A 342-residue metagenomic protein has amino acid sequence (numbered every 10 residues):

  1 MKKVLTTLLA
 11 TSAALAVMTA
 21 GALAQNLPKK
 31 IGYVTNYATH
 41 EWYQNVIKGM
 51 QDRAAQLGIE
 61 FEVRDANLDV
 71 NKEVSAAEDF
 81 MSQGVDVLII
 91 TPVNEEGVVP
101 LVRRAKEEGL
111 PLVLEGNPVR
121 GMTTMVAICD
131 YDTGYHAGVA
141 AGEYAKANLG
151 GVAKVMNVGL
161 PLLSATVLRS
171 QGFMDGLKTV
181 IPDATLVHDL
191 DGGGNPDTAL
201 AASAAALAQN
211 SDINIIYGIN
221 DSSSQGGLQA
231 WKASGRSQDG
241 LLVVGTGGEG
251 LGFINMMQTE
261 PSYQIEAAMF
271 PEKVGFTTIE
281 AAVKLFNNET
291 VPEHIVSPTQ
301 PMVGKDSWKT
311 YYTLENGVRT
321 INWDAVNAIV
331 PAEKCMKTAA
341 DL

Functional and structural regions predicted by a protein language model:
K3-V4, L8, L23-L342: A residue-level marker of the well-folded mature domains of exported/periplasmic proteins
V17-G21: N-terminal signal peptide c-region/cleavage motif recognized by signal peptidases
